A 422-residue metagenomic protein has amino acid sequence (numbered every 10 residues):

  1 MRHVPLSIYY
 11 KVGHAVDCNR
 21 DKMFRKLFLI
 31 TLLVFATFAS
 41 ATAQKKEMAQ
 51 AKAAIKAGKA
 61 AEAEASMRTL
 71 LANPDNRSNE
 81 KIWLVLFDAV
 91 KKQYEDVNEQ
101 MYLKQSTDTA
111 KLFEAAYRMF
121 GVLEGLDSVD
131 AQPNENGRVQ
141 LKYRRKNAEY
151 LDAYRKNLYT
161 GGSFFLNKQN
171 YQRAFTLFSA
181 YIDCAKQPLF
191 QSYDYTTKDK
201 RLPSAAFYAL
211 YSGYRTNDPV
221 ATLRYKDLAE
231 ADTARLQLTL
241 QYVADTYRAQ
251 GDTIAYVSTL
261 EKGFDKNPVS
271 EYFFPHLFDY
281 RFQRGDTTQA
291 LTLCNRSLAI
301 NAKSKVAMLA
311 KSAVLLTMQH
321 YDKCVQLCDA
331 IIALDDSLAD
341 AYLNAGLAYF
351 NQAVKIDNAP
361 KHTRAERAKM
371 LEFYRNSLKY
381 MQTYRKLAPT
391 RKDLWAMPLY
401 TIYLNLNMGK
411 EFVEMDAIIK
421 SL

Functional and structural regions predicted by a protein language model:
Q44-T109: Start-of-domain marker
Q50, L86, Q93, Y154 (+8 more regions): Structural register within alpha-helical repeat arrays
A54, V90, F165, G213 (+6 more regions): Residue at a conserved register position within TPR or TPR-like alpha-solenoid repeats
L71-A72, D183, D227-A231, K262-D265 (+5 more regions): Conserved structural position within tetratricopeptide repeats
R77-N79, P188, R235-L236, S270 (+3 more regions): Residue-level recognition of tetratricopeptide repeat
A89-K168, D183-S204, F350-Y380: Short coil/linker segments at helix-helix boundaries
